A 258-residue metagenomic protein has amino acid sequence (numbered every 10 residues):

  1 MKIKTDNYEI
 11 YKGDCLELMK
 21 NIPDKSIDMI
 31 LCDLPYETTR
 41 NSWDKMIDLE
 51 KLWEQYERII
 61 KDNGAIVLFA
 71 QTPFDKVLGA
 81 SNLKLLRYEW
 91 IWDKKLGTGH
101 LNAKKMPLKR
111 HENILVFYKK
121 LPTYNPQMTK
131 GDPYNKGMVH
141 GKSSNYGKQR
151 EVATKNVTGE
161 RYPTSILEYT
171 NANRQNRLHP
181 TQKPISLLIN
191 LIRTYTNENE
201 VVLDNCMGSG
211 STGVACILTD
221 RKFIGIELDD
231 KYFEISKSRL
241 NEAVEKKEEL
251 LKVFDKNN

Functional and structural regions predicted by a protein language model:
M1-E234: Core catalytic lobe of class I
K2-M19, L240-N258: S-adenosyl-L-methionine
I235, R239: Short functional hotspots where side chains directly engage DNA or cofactors
